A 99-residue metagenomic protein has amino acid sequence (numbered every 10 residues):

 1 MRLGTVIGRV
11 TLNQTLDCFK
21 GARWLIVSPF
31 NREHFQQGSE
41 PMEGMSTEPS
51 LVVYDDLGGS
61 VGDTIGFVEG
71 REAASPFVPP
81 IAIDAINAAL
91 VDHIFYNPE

Functional and structural regions predicted by a protein language model:
R9, F30, G70-R71: Short, surface-exposed secondary-structure boundary micro-motifs
C18-V27: Short aromatic-glycine-enriched beta-strand elements
E43-L51: Short, structured beta-strand/loop micro-motifs enriched in basic residues and often containing a Trp
G62-D63: Loop/turn positions that initiate beta-strands
G66-E99: C-terminal structural segments of small proteins and small subunits
